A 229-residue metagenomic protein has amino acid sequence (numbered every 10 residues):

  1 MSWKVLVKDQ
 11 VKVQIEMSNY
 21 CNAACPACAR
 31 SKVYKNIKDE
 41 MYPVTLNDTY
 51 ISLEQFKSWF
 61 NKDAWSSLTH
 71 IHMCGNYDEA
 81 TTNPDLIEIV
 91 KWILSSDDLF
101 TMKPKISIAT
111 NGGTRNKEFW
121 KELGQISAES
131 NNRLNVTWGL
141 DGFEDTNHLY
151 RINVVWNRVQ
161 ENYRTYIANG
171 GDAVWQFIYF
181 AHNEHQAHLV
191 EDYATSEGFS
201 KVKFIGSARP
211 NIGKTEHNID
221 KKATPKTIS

Functional and structural regions predicted by a protein language model:
M1-Q10, A23: Recognition helices and adjacent regulatory flanks at domain boundaries
K4-K8, E16, S31-E54, K62-H70 (+4 more regions): Radical SAM enzyme [4Fe-4S]-AdoMet core and its adjacent flexible, acidic and glycine-rich loops/tails across
K12, E16, Y20: Flanking scaffold residues of small Cys/His-coordinated metal-binding clusters
Y20-K32: Local cysteine-cluster metal-coordination motifs and their immediate loop/turn environment, predominantly Fe-S cluster
F56, R115-G124: Alpha-helical scaffolding within the catalytic cores of extracellular/periplasmic polymer-degrading hydrolases
T69-E79: Active-site groove signature of glycoside hydrolases
D85-L86, F119: Acidic donor-diphosphate engagement hotspot in glycosyltransferases and nucleotidyltransferases that stabilizes
N111-R115, F180-N183: Short beta->alpha connector loops
